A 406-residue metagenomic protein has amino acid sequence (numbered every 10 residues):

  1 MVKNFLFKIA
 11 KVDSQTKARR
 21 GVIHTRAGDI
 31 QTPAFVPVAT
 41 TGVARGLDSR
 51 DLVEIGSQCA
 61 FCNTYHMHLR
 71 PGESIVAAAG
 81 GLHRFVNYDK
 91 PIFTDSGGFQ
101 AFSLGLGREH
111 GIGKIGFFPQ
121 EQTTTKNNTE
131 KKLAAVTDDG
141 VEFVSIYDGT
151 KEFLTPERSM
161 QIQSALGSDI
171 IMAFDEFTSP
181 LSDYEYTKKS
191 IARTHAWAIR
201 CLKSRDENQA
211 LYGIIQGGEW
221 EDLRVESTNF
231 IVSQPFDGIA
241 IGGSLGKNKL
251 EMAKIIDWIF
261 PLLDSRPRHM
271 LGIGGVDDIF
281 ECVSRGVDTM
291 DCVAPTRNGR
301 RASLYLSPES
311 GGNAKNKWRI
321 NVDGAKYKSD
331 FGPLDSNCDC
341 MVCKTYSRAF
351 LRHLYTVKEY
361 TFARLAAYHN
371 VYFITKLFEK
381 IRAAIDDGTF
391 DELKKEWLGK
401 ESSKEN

Functional and structural regions predicted by a protein language model:
M1-D206, A325-K328: Non-catalytic, usually N-terminal nucleic-acid engagement modules in DNA/RNA processing proteins
V2-V22, I30-A39, V43-G46, F153 (+2 more regions): C-terminal extensions of enzymes
G28, A60, D95, Q163 (+5 more regions): Conserved, mostly hydrophobic/aromatic
R158, I162, L166, K189 (+6 more regions): A non-catalytic, amphipathic alpha-helix used as a structural packing/dimerization or gating element in enzyme scaffolds
S179-Y184, K188, G238-S244, Y360-A363: Glycine- and acidic
A192-H195, C201-L334: Glycine-rich phosphate/ribose-binding loops and adjacent secondary-structure elements that form binding surfaces
